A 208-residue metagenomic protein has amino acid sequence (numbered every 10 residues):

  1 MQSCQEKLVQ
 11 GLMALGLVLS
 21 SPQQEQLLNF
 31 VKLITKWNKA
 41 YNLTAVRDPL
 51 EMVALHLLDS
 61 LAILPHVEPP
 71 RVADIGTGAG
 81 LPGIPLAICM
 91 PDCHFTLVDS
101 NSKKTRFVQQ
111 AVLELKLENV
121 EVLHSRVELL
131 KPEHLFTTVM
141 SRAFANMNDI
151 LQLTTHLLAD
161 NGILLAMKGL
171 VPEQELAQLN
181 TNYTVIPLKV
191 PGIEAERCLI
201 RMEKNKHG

Functional and structural regions predicted by a protein language model:
M1-P69, A73, K103-R106, Q110-V120: Class I SAM-dependent transferase core
S21, L123-S125, P187: Short loop/edge segments at beta-strand edges and connector loops that shape dinucleotide/nucleotide cofactor-binding
I34, L86, K168, M202: Residue-level signal for inorganic ion chemistry
L58-S141, L151: Conserved SAM/SAH cofactor-binding pocket of Class I
T96, L170-G208: Active-site capping/gating segments
K104-R106, M147, P172: Short alpha-helix immediately C-terminal to the canonical SAM-binding loop
L151-N161: A short glycine-rich, Lys/Arg-flanked "PGG" loop and its adjoining helix->strand segment in the class I
N161-V171: Conserved beta-strand signature within the Rossmann-like core of class I S-adenosyl-L-methionine
